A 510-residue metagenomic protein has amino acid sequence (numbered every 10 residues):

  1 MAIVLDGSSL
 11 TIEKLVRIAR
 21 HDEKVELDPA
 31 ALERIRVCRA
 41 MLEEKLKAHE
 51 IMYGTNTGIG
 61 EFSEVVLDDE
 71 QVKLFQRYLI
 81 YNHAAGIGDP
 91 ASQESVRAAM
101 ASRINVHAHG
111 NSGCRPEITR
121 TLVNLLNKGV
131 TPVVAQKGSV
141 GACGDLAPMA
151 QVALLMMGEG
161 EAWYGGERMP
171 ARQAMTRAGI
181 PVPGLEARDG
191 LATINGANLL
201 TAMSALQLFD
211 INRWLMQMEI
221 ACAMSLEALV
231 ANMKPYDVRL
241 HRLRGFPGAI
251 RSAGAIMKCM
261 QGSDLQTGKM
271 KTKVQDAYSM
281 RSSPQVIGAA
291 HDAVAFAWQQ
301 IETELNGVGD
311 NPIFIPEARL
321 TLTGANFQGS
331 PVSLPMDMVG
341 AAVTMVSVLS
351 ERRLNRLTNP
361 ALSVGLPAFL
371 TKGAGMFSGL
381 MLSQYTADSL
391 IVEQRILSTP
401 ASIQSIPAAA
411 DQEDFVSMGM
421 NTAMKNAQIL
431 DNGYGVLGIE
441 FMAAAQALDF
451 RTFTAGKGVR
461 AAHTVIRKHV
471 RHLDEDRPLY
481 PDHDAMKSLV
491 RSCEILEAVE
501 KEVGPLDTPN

Functional and structural regions predicted by a protein language model:
A2-E23, L27-R34, C38-L46, L155-N510: C-terminal auxiliary extensions adjacent to catalytic cores
A2-H49, Q76-V134, L226: Glycine-rich, flexible loop motifs
R34, E64, Q71-L74, Y78-Y81 (+2 more regions): Feature of Fe-S/electron-transfer and energy-metabolism proteins that preferentially highlights extended coupling
E50, V65, S252-A253: Polyanion/phosphate-binding surface patch
Y53-F75, H83-N105, A135-M157, Q173 (+2 more regions): FAD-binding core of FAD-dependent oxidoreductases, characterized by glycine-rich FAD pyrophosphate-binding loops
D69-A85, R356-A368: Catalytic or ion-translocation cores adjacent to nucleophile or general acid/base/metal-coordination motifs in diverse
L126-V130, P148, E219: Membrane-embedded alpha-helical core segments of multi-pass
V134-S139, E317, T321: Cysteine-centered functional microenvironments
